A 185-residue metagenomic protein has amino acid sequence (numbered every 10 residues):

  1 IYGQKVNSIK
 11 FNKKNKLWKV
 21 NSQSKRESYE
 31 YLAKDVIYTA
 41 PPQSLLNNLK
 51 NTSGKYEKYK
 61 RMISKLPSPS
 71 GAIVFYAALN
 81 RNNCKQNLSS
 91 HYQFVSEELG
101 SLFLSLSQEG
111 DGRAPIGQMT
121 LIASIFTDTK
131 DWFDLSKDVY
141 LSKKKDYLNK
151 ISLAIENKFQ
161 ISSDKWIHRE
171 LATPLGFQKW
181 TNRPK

Functional and structural regions predicted by a protein language model:
I1: Conserved redox-cofactor binding core of oxidoreductases
Q4-I116: Mid-domain catalytic core of redox enzymes that form a hydrophobic substrate pocket/lid adjacent to a catalytic redox
N80-W180: C-terminal segments that line or cap access tunnels to active or ligand-binding sites in enzymes and enzyme-associated
